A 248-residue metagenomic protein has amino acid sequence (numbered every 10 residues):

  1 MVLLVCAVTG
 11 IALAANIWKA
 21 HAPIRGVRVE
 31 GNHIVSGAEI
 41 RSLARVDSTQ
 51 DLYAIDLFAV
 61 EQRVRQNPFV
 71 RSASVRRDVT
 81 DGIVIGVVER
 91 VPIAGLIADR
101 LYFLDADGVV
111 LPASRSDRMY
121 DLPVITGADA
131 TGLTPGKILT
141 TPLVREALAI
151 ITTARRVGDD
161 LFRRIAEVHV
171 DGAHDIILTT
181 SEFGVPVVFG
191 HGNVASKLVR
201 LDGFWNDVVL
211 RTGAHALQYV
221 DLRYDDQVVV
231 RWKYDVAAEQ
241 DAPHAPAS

Functional and structural regions predicted by a protein language model:
M1-G26, G37-A38, S42-D51, Q62 (+1 more regions): Charged, solvent-exposed interaction patches on well-folded alpha/beta domains that mediate macromolecular contacts
N67: Acidic-histidine catalytic/liganding microenvironments
